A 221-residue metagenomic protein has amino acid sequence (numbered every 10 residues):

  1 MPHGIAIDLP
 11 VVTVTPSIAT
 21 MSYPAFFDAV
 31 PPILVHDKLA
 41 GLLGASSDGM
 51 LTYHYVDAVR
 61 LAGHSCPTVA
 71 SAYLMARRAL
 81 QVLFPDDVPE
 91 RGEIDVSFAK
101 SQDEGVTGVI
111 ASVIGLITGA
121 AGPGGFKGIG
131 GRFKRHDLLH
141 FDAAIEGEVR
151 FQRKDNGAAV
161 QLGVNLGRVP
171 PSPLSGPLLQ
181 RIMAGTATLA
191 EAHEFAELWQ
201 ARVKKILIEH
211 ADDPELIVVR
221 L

Functional and structural regions predicted by a protein language model:
I7-G63, L74-L221: Non-transmembrane, aqueous-exposed alpha-helical and coiled segments at domain scale
S71: Conserved cofactor-binding/catalytic machinery of classical short-chain dehydrogenase/reductase
